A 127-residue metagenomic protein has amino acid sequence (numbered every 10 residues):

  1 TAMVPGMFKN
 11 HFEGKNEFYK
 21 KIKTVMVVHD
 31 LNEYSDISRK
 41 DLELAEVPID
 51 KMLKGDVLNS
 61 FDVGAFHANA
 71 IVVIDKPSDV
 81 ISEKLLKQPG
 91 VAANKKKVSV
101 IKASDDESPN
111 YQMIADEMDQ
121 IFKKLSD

Functional and structural regions predicted by a protein language model:
T1-D127: Catalytic cores of nucleotide-sugar-dependent glycosyltransferases that transfer UDP/GDP/TDP-activated
